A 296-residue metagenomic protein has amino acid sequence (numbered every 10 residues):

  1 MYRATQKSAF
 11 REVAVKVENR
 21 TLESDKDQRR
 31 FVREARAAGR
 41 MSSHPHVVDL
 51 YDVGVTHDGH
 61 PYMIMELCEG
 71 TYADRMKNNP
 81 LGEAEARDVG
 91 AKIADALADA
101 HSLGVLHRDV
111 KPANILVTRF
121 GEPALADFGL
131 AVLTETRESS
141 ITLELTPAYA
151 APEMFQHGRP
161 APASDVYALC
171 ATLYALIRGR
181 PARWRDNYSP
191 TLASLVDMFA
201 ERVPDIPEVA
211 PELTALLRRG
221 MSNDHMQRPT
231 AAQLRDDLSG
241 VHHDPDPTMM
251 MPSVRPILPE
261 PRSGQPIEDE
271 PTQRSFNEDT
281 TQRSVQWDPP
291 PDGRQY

Functional and structural regions predicted by a protein language model:
T5-E12: Conserved N-lobe loop of protein kinases adjacent to the ATP-binding glycine-rich P-loop
N19-R40: AlphaC helix of the eukaryotic protein kinase fold
D49-P61: Short beta-strand micro-motifs within the conserved protein kinase catalytic domain, predominantly in the N-lobe
D58-T71, R75: Conserved short submotifs of the Hanks-type protein kinase catalytic core that shape the nucleotide-binding pocket
V89-G90: Activation segment signature within eukaryotic-like protein kinase domains
I93-V105: Protein kinase catalytic-loop region centered on the HRD/HxD motif
D165: Conserved catalytic-loop aspartate of Hanks-type protein kinases
